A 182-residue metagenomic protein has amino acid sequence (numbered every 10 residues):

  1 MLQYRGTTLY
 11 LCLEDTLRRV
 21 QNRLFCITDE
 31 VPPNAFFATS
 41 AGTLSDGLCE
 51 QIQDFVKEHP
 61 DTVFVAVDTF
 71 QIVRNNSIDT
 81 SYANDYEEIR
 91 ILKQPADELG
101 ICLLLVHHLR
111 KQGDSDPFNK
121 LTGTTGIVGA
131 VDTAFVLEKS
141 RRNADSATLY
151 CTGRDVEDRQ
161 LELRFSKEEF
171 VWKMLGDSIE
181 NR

Functional and structural regions predicted by a protein language model:
M1-L2, G113: Short helix/loop segment immediately N-terminal to the Walker
L2-E87, Q94, E168-F170, L175-D177: Conserved inter-motif catalytic segment of the P-loop NTP-binding fold
L9-L11, F64, A83-M174: Phosphate-binding/switch region of NTP-binding enzymes
I179-R182: Short amphipathic alpha-helical interface segments
